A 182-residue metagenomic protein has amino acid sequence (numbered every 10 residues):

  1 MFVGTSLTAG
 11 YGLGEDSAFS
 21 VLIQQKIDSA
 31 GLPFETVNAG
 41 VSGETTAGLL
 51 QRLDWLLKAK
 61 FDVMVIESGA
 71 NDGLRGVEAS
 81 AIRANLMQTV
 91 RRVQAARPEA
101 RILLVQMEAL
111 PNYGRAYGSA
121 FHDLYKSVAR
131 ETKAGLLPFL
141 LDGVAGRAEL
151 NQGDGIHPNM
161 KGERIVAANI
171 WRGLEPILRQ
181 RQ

Functional and structural regions predicted by a protein language model:
M1-S42, L50-F61: Serine-esterase "nucleophile elbow" of acetyl-processing enzymes
L7-G10, G14, G40-E44, N71-G73 (+1 more regions): Short histidine/acidic/glycine/proline-rich micro-motifs that form metal- and phosphate-coordinating active-site loops
L32, G48-Q182: Alpha-helical cap/lid subdomain in secreted, periplasmic, or secretory-pathway luminal O-acyl-processing enzymes
